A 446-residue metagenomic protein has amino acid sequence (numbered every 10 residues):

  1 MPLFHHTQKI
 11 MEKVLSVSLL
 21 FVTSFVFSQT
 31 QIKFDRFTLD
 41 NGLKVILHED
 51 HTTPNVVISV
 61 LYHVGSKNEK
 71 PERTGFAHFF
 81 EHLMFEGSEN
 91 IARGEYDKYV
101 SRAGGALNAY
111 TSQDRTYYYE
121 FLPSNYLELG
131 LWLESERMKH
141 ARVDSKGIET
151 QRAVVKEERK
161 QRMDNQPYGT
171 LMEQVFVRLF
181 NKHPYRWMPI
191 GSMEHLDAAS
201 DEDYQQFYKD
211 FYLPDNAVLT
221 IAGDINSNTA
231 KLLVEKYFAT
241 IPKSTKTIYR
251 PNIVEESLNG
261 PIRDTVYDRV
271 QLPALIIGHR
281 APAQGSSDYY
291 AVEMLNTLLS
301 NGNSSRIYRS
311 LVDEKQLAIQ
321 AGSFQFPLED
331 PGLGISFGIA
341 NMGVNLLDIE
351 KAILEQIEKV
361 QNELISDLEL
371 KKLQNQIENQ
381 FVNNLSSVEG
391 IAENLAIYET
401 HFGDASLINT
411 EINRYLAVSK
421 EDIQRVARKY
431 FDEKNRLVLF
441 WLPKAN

Functional and structural regions predicted by a protein language model:
M1-M11: N-terminal secretory signal peptides that target proteins for export/translocation
E12-L20: Sec-dependent signal peptide recognition, specifically the positively charged N-region followed immediately by
T30-E49: Short N-terminal segments immediately surrounding and downstream of signal-peptide cleavage
T30-R36, F176-A217, S227, Y249-V254 (+3 more regions): Histidine-acidic residue clusters that define the catalytic metal-binding segment of zinc metallopeptidase domains
H48, T53-S66, G75-F79, R93-M138 (+5 more regions): M16 family metallopeptidases and their MPP-like homologs
T74-S88: Active-site SXXK
N181, P189, P214, V218-I276 (+2 more regions): An aromatic/glycine/proline-enriched structural segment found at the starts of mature extracellular/organellar domains
